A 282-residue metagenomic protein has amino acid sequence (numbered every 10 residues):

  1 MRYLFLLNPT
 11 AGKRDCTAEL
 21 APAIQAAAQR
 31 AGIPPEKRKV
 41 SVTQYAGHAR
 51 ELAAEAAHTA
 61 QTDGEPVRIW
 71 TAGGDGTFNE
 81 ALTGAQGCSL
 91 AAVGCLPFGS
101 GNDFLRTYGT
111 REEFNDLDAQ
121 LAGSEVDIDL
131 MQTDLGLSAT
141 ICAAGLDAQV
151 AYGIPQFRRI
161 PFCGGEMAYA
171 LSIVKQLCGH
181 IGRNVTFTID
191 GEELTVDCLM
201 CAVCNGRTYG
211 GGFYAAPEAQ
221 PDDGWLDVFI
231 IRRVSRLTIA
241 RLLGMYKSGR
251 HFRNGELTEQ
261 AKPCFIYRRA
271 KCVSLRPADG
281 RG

Functional and structural regions predicted by a protein language model:
M1-I69: ATP/NTP phosphate-donor binding region
P9, A72-G74, L96-F98: Glycine-rich beta-strand-to-loop/alpha-helix junction loops that act as flexible
T43, Q86-M200: Catalytic core of DAGKc-family lipid kinases
A49, G76-A81: Short glycine/serine/threonine-rich phosphate/pyrophosphate-binding segments that cradle anionic phosphate groups
A143, D147, A202-A216: Glycine-rich phosphate/pyrophosphate-binding beta-alpha loops
D147-V150, T195-D197, Y209-G212, R236-A240: Short acidic/glycine-rich loop or secondary-structure boundary segments that cap or lie
R158-A168, G211-G212, P217-T238: Gly/Ser/Thr-rich active-site loops/lids in small-molecule metabolic enzymes that frequently grip phosphoryl groups
I189, T195, Q220, I230-G282: ATP/nucleoside-binding phosphotransfer catalytic cores, i.e., glycine-rich phosphate-binding loops
